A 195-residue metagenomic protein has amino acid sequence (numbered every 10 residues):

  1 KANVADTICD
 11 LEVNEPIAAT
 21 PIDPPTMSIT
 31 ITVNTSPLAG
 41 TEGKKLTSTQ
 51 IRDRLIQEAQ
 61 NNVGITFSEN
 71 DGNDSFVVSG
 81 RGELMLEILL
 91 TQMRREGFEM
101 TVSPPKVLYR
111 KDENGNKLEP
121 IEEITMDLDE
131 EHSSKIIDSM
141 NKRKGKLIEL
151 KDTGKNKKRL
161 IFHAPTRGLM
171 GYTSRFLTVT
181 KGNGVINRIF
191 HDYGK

Functional and structural regions predicted by a protein language model:
K1-K195: Accessory interaction regions appended to the cores of large information-processing enzymes
